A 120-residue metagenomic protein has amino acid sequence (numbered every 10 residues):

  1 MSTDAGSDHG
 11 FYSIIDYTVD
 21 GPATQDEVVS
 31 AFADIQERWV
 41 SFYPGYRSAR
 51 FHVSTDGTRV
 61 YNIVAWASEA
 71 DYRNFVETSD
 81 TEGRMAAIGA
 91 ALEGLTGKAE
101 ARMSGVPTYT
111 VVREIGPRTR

Functional and structural regions predicted by a protein language model:
M1-D8, R118-R120: Basic/polar N-terminal segments that are highly enriched at the extreme N-terminus, encompassing both cleavable
G10-T18: Active-site-flanking beta-strand signature of metal-NTP-handling nucleotidyl enzymes and homologous cyclase-like
T18-S30: Short, surface-exposed ligand-recognition loops at beta-strand->loop->(often short) alpha-helix junctions that present
P22, D56-T58, A67-Y72: Short, charged/polar surface micro-motifs in flexible loops or helix N-caps
D34-R47, A65-G105, R120: An amphipathic, aromatic/His-enriched active-site/gating alpha helix that lines ligand/cofactor pockets
H52-S54: Short beta-strand micro-motifs enriched in acidic
G105-V111: Post-signal peptide N-terminal regions of Sec-secreted extracellular proteins
